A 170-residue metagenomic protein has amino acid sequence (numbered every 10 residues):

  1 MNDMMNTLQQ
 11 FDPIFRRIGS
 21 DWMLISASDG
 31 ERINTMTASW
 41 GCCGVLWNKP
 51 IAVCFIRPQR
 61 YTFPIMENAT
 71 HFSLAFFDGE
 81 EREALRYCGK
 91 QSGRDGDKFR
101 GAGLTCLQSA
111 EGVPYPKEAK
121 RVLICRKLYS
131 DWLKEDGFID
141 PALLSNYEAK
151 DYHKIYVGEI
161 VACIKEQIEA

Functional and structural regions predicted by a protein language model:
M1-A170: Basic, polyanion-binding surface patches
